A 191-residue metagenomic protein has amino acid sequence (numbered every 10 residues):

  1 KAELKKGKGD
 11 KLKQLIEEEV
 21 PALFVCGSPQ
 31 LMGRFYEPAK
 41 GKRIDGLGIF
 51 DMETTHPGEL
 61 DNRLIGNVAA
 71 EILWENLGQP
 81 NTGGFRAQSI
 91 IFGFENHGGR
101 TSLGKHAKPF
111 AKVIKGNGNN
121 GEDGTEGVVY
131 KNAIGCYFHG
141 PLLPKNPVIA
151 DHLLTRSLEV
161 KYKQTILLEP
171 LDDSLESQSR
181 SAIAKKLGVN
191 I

Functional and structural regions predicted by a protein language model:
K1-F24, P29-G41: Flexible gly/pro-rich beta->alpha loop and the following alpha-helix that scaffold active-site loops
E17, M52, T101, T155-K163: Generic secondary-structure signature for well-ordered alpha-helical cores
E18-V20, I44-D45, I91, K131: Short coil/turn connectors at secondary-structure junctions
V20, K112-G116, L168-L171: Short linear, low-complexity motifs centered on an aromatic residue
L23, G48, F94, I134-C136: Hydrophobic/aromatic beta-strand patches that form the interior of the parallel beta-sheet core in alpha/beta enzyme
V25-S28, R34-F35, M52-E53, N96-G99 (+1 more regions): Fold-independent oxyanion-binding glycine-rich loops and adjacent beta-strand/coil segments at enzyme active sites
K42-E126: Pocket-forming structural segment of enzyme catalytic cores
N132-I191: Acyltransferase
